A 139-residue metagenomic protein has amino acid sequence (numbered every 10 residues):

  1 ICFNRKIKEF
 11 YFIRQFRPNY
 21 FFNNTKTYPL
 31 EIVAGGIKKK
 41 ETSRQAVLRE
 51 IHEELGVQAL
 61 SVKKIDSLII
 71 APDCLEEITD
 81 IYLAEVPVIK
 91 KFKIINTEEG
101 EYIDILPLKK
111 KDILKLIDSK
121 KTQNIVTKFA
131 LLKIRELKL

Functional and structural regions predicted by a protein language model:
I1, K6-R49, E99: Conserved Nudix-box catalytic region and its N-terminal flanking loop in Nudix hydrolases and closely related
C2-N4, I117, A130: Compositionally biased, low-structure terminal segments
N4-I7, F16, E85-I89, K110-K111 (+1 more regions): Short loop segments at secondary-structure junctions
Y11-F12, L55, A130: Conserved short hydrophobic patches within well-ordered secondary structure
F22, K93, K128: Short glycine-/acidic-enriched loop or helix-start segments at secondary-structure transitions that form or flank
V33-I125: Unchanged
T127-L139: Short, amphipathic C-terminal "tail helix"
